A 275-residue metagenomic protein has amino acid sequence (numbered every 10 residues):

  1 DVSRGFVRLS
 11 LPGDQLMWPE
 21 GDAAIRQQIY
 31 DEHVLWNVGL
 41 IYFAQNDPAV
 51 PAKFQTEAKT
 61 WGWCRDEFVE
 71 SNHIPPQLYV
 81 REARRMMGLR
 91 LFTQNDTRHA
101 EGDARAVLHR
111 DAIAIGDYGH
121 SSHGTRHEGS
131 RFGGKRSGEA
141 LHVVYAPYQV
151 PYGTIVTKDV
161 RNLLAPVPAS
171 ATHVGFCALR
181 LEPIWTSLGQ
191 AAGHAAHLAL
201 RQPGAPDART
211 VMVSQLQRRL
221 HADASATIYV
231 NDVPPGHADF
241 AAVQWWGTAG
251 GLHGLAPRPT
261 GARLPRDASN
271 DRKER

Functional and structural regions predicted by a protein language model:
D1-H221: Flavin (FAD/FMN)-binding glycine-rich loop and adjacent Rossmann-like elements that form
L216-R275: N-terminal propeptides
